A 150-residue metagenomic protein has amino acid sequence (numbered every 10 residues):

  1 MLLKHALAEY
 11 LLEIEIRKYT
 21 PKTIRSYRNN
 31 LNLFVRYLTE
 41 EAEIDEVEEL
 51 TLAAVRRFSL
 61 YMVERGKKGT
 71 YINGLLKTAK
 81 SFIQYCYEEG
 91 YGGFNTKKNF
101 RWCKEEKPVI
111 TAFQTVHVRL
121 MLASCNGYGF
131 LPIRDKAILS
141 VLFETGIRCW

Functional and structural regions predicted by a protein language model:
M1-W150: Conserved catalytic core of the tyrosine transesterase superfamily
